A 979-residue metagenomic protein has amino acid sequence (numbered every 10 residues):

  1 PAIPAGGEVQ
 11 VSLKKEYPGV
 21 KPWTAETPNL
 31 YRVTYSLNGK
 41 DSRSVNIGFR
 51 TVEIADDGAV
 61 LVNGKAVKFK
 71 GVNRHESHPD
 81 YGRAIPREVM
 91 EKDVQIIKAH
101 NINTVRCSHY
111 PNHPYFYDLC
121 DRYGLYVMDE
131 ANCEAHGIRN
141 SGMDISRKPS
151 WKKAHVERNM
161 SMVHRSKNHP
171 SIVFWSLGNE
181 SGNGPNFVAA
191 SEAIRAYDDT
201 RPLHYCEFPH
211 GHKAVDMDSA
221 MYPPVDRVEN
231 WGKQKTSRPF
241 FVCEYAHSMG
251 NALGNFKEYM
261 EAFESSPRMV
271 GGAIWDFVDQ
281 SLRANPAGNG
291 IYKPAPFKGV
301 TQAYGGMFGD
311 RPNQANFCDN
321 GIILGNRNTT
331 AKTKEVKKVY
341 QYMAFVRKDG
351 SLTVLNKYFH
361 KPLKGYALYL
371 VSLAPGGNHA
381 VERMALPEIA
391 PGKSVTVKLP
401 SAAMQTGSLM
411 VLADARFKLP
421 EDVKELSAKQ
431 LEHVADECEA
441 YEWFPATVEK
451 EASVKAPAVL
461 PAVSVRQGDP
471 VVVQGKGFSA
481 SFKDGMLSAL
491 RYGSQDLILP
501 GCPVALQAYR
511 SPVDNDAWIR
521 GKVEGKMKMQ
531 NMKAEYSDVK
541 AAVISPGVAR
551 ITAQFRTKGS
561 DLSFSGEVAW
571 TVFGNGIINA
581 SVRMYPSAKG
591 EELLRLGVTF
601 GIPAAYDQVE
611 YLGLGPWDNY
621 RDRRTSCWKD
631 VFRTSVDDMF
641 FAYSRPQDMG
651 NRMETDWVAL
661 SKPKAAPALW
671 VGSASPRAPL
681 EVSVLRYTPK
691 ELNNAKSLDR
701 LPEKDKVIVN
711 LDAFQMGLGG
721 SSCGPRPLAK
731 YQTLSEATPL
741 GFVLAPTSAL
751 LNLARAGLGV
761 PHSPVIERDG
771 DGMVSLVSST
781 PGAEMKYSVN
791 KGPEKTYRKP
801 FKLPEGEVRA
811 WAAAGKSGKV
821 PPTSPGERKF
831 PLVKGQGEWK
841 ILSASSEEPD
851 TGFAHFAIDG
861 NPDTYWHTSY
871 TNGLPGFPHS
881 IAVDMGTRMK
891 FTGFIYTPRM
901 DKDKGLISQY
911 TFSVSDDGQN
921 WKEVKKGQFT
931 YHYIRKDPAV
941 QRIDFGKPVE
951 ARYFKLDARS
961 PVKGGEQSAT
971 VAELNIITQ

Functional and structural regions predicted by a protein language model:
Y17-R32, M404-M410: Short glycine/proline/serine/threonine-rich loop/turn segments at secondary-structure transition edges
T24, P400-T406, T447-A756: Beta-strand/loop-rich accessory regions of lumenal/periplasmic or secreted enzymes, predominantly carbohydrate-active
T27-P28, L363-L368, E591-L596, D903-T911: Short coil-to-beta strand junction motifs in C2/discoidin
D41-S351, K357-K364, A374-N378: Extended substrate-binding grooves/exosites of carbohydrate-active enzymes
F263-L487, N579-A580, Y731, T747-N752 (+1 more regions): Carbohydrate-binding surfaces of carbohydrate-active enzymes
T329, Y340, R556-L562, G719 (+2 more regions): Extracellular beta-rich ligand/substrate-recognition surface
G757-T864, H879: Short, compositionally stereotyped local motifs that mark structural "simplifiers"
N861-K926, D937-Q979: Aromatic, loop-rich ligand-recognition surfaces of beta-strand-rich domains
